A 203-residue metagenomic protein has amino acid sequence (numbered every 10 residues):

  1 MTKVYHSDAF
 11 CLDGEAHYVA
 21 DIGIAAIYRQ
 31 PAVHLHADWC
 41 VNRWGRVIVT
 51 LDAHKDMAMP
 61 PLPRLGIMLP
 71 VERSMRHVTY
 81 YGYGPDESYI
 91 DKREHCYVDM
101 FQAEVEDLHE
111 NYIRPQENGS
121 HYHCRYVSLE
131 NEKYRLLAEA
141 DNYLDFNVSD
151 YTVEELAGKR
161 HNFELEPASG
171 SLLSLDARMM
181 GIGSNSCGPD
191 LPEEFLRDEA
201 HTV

Functional and structural regions predicted by a protein language model:
M1-V203: Beta-strand/loop-rich accessory regions of lumenal/periplasmic or secreted enzymes, predominantly carbohydrate-active
